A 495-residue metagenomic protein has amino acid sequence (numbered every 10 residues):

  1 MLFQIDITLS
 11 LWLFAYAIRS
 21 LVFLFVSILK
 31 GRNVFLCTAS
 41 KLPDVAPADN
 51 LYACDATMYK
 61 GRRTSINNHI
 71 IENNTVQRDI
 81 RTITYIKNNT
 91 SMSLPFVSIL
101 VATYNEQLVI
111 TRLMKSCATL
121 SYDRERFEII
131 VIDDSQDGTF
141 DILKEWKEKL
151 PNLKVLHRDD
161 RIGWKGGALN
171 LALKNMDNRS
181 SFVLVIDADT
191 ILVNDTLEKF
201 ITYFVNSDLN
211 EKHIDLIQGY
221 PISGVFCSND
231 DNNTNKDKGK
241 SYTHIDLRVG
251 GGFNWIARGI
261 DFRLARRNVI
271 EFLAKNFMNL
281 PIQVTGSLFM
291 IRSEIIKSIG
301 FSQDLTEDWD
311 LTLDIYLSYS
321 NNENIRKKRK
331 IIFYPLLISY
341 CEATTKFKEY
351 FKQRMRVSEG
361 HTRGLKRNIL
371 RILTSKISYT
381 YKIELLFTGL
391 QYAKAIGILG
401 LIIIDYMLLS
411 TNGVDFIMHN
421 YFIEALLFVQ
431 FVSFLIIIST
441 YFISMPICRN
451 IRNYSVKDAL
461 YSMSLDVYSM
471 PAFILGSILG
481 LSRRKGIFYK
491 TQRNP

Functional and structural regions predicted by a protein language model:
M1-K115: N-proximal low-complexity "stem/linker" segments adjacent to membrane-targeting elements
Q4-D6, S27-L29, Q391-G486: Membrane-embedded multi-pass helical conduit in multi-pass membrane proteins, especially envelope-biosynthetic
T111, D137-E145, D195: Acidic helix N-cap motif at the loop->helix transition within catalytic regions of sugar-transfer enzymes
K115-R126: Short, acidic, metal-binding catalytic loop of nucleotide-sugar glycosyltransferases
E125-S135, L156-R158: Short beta-strand/loop segment that forms part of the nucleotide-sugar
D133-I142, D160-I162, I191: A conserved acidic beta->alpha catalytic loop
H157, W164-L173, S180, N194 (+4 more regions): Long helical/loop segments within the catalytic core of UDP-sugar-dependent glycosyltransferases, especially the large
R179-I191: Short beta-strand-to-loop acidic/aromatic patch adjacent to the donor-nucleotide binding site
